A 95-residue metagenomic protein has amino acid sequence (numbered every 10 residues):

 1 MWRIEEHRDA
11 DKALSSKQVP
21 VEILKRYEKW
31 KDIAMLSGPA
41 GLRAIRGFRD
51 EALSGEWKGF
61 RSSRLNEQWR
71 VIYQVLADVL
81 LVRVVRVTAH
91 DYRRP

Functional and structural regions predicted by a protein language model:
M1-E67, V75-R83, V87-P95: Basic, Lys/Arg-enriched alpha-helical interface segments
V71: Hydrophobic/aromatic beta-strand elements that line small-molecule binding cavities or substrate pockets in beta-rich
